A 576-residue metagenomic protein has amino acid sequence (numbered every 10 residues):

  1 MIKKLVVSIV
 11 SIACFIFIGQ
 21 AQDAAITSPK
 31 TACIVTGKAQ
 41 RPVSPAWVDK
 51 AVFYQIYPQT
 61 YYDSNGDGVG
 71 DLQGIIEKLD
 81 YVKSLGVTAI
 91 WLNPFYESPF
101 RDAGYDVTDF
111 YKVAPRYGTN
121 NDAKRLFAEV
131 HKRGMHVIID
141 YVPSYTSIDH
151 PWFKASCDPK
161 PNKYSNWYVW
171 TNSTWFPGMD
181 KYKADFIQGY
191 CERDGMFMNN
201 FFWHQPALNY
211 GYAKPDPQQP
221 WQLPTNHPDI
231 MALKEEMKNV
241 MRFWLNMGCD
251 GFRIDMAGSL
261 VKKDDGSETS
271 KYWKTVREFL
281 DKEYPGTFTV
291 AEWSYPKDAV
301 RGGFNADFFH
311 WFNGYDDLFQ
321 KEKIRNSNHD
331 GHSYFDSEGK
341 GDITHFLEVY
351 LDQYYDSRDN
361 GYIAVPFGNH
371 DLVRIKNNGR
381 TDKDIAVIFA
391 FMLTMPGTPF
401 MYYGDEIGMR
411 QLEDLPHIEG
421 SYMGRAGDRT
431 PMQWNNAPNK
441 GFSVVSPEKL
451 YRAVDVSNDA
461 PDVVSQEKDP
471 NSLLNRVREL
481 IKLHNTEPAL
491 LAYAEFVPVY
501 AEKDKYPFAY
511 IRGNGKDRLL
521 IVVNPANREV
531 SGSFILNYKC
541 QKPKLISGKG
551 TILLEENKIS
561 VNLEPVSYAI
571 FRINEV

Functional and structural regions predicted by a protein language model:
M1-K4: Positively charged n-region of N-terminal signal peptides that target proteins for export
S8-I16: Bacterial N-terminal signal peptides
A21-V576: Active-site and adjacent substrate-binding regions of carbohydrate-active enzymes
